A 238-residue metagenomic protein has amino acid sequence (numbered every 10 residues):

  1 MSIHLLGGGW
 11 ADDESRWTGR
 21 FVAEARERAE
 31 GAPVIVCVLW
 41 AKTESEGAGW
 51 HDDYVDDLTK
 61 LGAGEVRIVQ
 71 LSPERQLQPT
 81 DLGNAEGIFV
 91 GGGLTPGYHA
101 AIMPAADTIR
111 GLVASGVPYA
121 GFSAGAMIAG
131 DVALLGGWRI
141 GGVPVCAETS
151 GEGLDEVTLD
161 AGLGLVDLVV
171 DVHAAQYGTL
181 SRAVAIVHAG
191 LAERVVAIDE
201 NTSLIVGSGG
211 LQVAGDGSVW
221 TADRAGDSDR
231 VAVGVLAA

Functional and structural regions predicted by a protein language model:
M1-G31, C37-D52, D56-L58, L135 (+1 more regions): C-terminal and late-domain segments of enzyme folds
D13, Y98-H99, G130, G137: Glycine/Thr-rich phosphate-binding loops of Rossmann-like dinucleotide-binding domains
V34, E86-G87: Structural motif
G64-P79: A short, well-structured beta->alpha microelement
L82-G83, V113: A short, aliphatic-rich alpha-helical micro-motif
F89-G91, L112-A133: Catalytic nucleophile loop
V90-P96, L168-V170: Short, basic, glycine/proline-bearing loop/turn elements
T95-P104: Glycine/threonine-rich flexible loop motifs
